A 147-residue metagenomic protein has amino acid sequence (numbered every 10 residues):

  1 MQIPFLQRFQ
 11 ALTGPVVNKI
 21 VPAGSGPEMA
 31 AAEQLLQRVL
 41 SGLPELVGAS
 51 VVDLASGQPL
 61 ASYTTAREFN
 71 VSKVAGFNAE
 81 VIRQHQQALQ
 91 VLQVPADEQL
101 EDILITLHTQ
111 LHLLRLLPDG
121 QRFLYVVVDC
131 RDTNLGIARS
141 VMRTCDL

Functional and structural regions predicted by a protein language model:
M1-L147: Non-catalytic interaction/Regulatory regions outside core domains
